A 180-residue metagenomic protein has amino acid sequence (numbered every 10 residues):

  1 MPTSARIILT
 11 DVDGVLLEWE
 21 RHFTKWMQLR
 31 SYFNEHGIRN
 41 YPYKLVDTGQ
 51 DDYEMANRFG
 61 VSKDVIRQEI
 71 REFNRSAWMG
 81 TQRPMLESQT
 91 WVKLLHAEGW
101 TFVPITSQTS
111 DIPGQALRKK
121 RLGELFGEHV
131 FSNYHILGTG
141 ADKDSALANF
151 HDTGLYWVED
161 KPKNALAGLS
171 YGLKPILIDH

Functional and structural regions predicted by a protein language model:
P2-V65: Active-site neighborhood of HAD-like aspartate-dependent phosphohydrolases
T3-A5, G99, D152-G154, G172: A general structural motif
L16, E20, T48, M85-S88 (+3 more regions): A structural signal for well-ordered alpha-helical scaffolds and beta->alpha junctions
R58-R75, G99-F102, H129: Short, basic/glycine-rich phosphate-binding loops at helix/coil junctions that contact nucleotide phosphates
A77-P84, S88-L122: Substrate-recognition element of Asp-dependent hydrolases with the DxDx(T/V) motif
I105-Y156, P162-L166: Substrate-recognition "cap/lid" segment bordering the active-site pocket of phosphatases
Y156-H180: Acidic, Mg2+-coordinating phosphoryl-transfer loop and its flanking beta/alpha structural elements, shared across
